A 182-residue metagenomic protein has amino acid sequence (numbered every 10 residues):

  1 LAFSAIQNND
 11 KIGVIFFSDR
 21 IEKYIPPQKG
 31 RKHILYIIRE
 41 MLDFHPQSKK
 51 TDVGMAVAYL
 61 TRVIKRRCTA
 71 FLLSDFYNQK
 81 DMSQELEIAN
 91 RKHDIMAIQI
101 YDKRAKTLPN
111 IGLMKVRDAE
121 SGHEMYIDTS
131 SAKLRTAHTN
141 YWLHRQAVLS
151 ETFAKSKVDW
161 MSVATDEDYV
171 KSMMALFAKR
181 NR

Functional and structural regions predicted by a protein language model:
L1-K29, A70-L72: Von Willebrand factor
Y24-R39, E151, S156, A178-K179: Short, electropositive alpha-helical surface patch
Q28, Q47, T136, N140: Charge-dense, low-complexity intrinsically disordered segments
K32-C68, K80-M82, D102: Von Willebrand factor
R62-R66, N78, Q84-R182: Von Willebrand factor type A / integrin I
